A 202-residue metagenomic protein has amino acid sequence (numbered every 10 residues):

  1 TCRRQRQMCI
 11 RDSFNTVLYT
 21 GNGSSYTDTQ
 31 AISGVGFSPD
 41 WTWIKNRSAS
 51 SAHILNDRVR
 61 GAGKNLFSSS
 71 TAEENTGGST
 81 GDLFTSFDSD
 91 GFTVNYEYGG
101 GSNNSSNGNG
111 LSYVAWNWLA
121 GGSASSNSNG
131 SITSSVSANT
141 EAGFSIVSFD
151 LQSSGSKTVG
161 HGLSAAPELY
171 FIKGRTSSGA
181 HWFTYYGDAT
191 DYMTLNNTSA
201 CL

Functional and structural regions predicted by a protein language model:
T1-I10: Single conserved hydrophobic/aromatic residue that forms the stacking wall/gate of nucleotide- or nucleobase-binding
F14-V17, H53, V114-A115, S134 (+1 more regions): Short Gly/Ser/Thr-biased coil->beta-strand turn/linker motifs that build repetitive extracellular beta-solenoid/fiber
L18-V35, G101-S105, N129-A138, S148-S164: Surface-exposed ligand/attachment interfaces on beta-rich extracellular proteins
S33-A49, I54-V59, G160-S177: Beta-rich globular "head" domains
K45-S51, V59-G63, A120-S125, Q152-S153 (+2 more regions): Acidic glycine-/aspartate-rich tracts in secreted/extracellular proteins
S50-G91, A189-L202: Active-site-surrounding "flap" and adjacent substrate/cofactor-binding loops of secreted or lumenal enzymes, prototyped
N95-N109: Short beta-strand-plus-loop segments that form exposed binding edges in beta-rich domains
G160-L202: Loop-centered beta-sheet repeat module
